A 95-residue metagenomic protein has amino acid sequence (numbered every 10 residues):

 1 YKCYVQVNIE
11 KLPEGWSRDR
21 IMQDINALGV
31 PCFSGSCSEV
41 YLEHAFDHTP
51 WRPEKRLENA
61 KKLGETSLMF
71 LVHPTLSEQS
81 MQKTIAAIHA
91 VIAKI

Functional and structural regions predicted by a protein language model:
Y1-V7: Conserved glycine-rich beta-strand-loop-beta hairpin in the small C-terminal domain of fold type I
Y4, D19-A27, I85, H89: Non-transmembrane alpha-helical segments in soluble domains of secreted/periplasmic/extracellular proteins
Y4, F33, L71: Residues in well-ordered beta-strands of folded domains
V7-I9, S38, P74: Non-catalytic surface loops within mature trypsin-like serine protease
E10-R18: Structural signature of PLP-dependent enzymes
P13, D47-I95: PLP-dependent enzyme catalytic core of the Aspartate aminotransferase-like
R20-R56, K62-L68: Conserved PLP cofactor-binding pocket of PLP-dependent enzymes
